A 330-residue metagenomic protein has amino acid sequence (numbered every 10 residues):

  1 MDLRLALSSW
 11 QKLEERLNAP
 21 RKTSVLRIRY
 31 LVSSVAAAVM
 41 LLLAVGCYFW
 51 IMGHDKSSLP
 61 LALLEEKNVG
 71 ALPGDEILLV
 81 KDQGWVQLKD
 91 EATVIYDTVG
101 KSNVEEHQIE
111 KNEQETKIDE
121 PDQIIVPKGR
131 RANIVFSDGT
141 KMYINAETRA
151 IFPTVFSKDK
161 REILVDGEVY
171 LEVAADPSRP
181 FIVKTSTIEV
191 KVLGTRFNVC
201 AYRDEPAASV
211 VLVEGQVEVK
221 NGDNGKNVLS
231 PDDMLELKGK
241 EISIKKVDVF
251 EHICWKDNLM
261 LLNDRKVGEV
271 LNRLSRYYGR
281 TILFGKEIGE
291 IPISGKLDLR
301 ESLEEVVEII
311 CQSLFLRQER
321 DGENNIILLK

Functional and structural regions predicted by a protein language model:
M1-Y30: Positively biased amphipathic helices and basic secretion/translocation or surface-docking motifs that either flank
R21-K22, R27-V35, A44-K330: A residue-level detector for the "anchor" residue at the start of short, highly conserved motifs
